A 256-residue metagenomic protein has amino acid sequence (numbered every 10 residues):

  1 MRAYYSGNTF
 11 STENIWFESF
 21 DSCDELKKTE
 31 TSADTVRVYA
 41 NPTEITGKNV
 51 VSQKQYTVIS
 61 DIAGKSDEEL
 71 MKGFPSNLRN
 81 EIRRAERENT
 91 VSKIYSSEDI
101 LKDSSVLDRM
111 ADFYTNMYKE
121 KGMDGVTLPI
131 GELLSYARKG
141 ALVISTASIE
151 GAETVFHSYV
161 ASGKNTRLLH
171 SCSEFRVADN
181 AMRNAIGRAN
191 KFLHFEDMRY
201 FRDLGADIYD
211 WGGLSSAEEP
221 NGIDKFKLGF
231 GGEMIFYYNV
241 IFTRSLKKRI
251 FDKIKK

Functional and structural regions predicted by a protein language model:
M1-C23: Boundary/entry segment of secreted carbohydrate-active catalytic domains
R2-F10, K48-D67, L204-K256: Active-site/acyl-donor-binding loops of N-acyltransferases
R2-F10, N41-V51, L70-M182, A217: A conserved beta-strand-loop-helix scaffold within acyl/acetyltransferase catalytic domains
E13-D21, E120-D124, G187: Short, flexible loop segments at the rims of nucleotide/cofactor-binding pockets, characterized by
S22-Y56: Non-catalytic accessory segments adjacent to catalytic cores
E25-L26, D67-E69: Short, conserved charged micro-motifs
A141-R244: Aromatic (often tryptophan-rich) hydrophobic motifs at membrane interfaces
